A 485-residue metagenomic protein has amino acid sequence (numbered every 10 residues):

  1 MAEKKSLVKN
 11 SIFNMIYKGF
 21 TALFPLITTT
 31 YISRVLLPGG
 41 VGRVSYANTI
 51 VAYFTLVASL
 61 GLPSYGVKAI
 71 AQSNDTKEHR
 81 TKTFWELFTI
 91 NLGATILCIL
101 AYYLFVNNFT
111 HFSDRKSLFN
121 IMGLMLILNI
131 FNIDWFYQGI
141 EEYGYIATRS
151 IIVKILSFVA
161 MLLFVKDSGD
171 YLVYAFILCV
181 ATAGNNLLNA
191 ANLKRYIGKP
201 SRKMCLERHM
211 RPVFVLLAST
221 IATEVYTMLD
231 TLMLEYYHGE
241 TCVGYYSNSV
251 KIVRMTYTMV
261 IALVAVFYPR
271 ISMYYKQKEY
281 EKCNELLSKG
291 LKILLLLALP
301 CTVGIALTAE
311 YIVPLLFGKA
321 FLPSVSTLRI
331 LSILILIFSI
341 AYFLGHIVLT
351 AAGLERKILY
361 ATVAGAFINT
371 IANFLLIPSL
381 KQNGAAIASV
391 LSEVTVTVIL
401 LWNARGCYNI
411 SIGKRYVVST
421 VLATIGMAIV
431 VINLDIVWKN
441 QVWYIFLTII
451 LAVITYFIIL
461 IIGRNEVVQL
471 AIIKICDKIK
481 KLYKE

Functional and structural regions predicted by a protein language model:
M1-E3, L7, A147, Y171-L178 (+6 more regions): Interhelical loop/hinge segments that connect adjacent transmembrane helices in multipass membrane
K5-S64, I99, F158, F214-Y237 (+1 more regions): Signature of the first transmembrane helix
T30, S59-D75, S249, V253-L291 (+2 more regions): Helix-loop junctions and terminal segments of transmembrane helices in multi-pass membrane transport/translocation
T30-Y31, G42-S59, V215, D230-L232 (+5 more regions): Alpha-helical transmembrane segments of polytopic membrane transporters and translocases
F105-M122, I305-L336: Interfacial segments at transmembrane-helix termini and the short loops linking adjacent helices
N120-G123, T148-R195, R211-P212, V363-I368 (+3 more regions): Hydrophobic alpha-helical transmembrane segments
L126-T148, I333-V363: Membrane-interface junctions at transmembrane-helix termini in multi-pass inner-membrane proteins
I429-E485: Membrane-proximal transmembrane or re-entrant/amphipathic helices at the cytosolic face
